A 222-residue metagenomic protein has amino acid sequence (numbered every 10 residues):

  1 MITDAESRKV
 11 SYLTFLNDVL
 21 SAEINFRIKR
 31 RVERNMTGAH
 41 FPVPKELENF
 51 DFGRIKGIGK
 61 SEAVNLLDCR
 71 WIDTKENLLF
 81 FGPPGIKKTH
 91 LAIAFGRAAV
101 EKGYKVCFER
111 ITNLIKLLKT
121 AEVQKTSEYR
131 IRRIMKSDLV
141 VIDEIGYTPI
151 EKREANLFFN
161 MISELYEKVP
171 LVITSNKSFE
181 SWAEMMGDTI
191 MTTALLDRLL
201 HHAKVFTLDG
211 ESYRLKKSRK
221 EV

Functional and structural regions predicted by a protein language model:
M1-D4, N49, S181-W182: Short hinge/gating elements
M1-V43: Interdomain "pre-motor" coupling segment immediately N-terminal to P-loop NTPase/helicase cores
V10-N17, R30, K60, I93 (+3 more regions): Non-catalytic, well-ordered alpha-helical scaffold segments
V32-V64, D73: Clamp-loader machinery-focused feature within the broader ASCE/P-loop NTPase space
I58-K136, A183-M185: Conserved P-loop
K105, E109, N113-K136, I145-V222: Replace "adjacent to P-loop NTPase cores in ATP/GTP-dependent enzymes" with "adjacent to NTP-binding cores
L139: Short, Asp-centered acidic motifs that coordinate Mg2+ and/or phosphate in catalytic or ligand-binding sites
